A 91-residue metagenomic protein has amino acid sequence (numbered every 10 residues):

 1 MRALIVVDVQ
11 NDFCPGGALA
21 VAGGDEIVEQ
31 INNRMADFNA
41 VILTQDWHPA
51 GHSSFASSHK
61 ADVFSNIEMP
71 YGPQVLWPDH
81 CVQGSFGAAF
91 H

Functional and structural regions predicted by a protein language model:
M1-L4: Extreme N-terminal starter segment of soluble prokaryotic enzymes
V7-F13: Short polar catalytic/cofactor-binding loops
F13-C14, T44: Long, contiguous hydrophobic alpha-helical segments, chiefly transmembrane helices and signal peptides
C14-P15, H52: Short N-terminal helix/helix-N-cap motif within the alpha/beta-hydrolase-1
P15-G24: Short glycine-enriched, charge-decorated loop/helix-capping segments at active-site entrances that position
E29-H91: Active-site alpha/beta core segments
